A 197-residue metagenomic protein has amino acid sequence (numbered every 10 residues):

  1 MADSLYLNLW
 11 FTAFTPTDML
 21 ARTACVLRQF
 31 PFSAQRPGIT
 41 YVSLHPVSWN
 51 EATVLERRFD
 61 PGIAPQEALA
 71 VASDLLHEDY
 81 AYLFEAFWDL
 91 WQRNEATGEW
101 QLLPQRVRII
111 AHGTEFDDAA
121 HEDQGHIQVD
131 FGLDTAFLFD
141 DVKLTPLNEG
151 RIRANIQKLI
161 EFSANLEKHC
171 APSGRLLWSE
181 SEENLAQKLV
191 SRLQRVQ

Functional and structural regions predicted by a protein language model:
M1-T53: Short, extreme N-terminal segment that most often corresponds to the first beta-strand
S4-W10, E99-Q101, R108-A111, H126-D130 (+1 more regions): Ordered hydrophobic segments in well-structured contexts
L5-F11, R57-F59, L69, S73-D74 (+2 more regions): Short, hydrophobic beta-strand segments
F14, D18-A21, L75, G150 (+1 more regions): Alpha-helix boundary/N-cap detector
T23-A34, A72-D79, F162-C170, G174: Hydrophobic, Leu/Ile/Phe/Ala-enriched alpha-helical segments that form helix-helix packing faces
F32-A111: Short, intrinsically disordered low-complexity segments
V107-D123: Short edge beta-strands and adjacent turn/loop segments
E122-Q197: Acidic, proline/glycine-rich low-complexity IDRs
